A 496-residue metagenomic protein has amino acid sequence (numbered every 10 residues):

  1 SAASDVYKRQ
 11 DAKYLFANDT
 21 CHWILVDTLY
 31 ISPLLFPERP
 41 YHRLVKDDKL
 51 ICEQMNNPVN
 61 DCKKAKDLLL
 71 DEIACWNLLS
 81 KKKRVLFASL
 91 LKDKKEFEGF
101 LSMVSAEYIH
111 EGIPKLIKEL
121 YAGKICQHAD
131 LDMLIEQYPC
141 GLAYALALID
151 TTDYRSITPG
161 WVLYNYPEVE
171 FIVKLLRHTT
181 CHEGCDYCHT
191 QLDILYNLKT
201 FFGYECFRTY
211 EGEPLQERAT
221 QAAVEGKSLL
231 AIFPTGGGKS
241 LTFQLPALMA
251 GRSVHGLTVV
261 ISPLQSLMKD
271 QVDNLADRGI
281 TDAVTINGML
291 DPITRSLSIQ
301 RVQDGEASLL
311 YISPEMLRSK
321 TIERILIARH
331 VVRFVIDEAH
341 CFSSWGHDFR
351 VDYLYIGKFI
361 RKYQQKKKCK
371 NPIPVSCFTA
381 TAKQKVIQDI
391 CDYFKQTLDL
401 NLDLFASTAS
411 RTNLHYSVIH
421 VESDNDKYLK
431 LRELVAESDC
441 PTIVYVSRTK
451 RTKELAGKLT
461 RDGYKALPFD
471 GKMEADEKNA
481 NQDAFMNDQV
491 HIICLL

Functional and structural regions predicted by a protein language model:
A2-Y7: Short, small-residue-biased leader/transition segments that mark boundaries at the very start of proteins
R9-F16, L496: Short, polar loop motifs at secondary-structure junctions
K13-W23, D389: Substrate-recognition/cap helix-loop segment adjacent to the acidic, metal-dependent catalytic center of Asp-based
T20, L25-L50, H340-H347, A480-N481: Short alpha-helix plus adjacent loop in nuclease-associated cores
K46-H128: Acidic, Mg2+-coordinating catalytic module of metal-dependent nucleases/exonucleases that use a two-metal-ion mechanism
E136-T190: Interdomain "pre-motor" coupling segment immediately N-terminal to P-loop NTPase/helicase cores
D186-L192, Y196, T200-F202, P214 (+6 more regions): Helicase motor core with emphasis on the C-terminal RecA-like subdomain
